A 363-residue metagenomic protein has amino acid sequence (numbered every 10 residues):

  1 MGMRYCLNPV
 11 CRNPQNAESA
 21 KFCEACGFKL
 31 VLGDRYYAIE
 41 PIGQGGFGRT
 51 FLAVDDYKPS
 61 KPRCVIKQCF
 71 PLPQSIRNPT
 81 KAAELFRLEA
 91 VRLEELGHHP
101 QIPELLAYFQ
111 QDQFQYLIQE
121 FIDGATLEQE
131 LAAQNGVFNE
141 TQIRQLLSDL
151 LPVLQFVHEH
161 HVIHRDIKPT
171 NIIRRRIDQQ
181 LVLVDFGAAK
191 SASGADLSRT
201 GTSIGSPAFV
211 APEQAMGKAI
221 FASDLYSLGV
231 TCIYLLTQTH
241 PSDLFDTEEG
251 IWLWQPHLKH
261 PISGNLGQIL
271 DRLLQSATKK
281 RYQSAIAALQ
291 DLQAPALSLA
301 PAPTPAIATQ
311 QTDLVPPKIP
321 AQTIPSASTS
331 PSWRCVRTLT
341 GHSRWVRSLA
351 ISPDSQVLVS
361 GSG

Functional and structural regions predicted by a protein language model:
I39-G46, T50: Protein kinase glycine-rich loop
S75-E95: AlphaC helix of the eukaryotic protein kinase fold
A107-Y108: Activation-segment/catalytic-loop signature of the eukaryotic protein kinase fold
D112-T126, E130: Conserved short submotifs of the Hanks-type protein kinase catalytic core that shape the nucleotide-binding pocket
L146-L147: Activation segment signature within eukaryotic-like protein kinase domains
L150-V162: Protein kinase catalytic-loop region centered on the HRD/HxD motif
S198-E213: Conserved activation segment of eukaryotic-like protein kinases, specifically the C-terminal portion of the activation
